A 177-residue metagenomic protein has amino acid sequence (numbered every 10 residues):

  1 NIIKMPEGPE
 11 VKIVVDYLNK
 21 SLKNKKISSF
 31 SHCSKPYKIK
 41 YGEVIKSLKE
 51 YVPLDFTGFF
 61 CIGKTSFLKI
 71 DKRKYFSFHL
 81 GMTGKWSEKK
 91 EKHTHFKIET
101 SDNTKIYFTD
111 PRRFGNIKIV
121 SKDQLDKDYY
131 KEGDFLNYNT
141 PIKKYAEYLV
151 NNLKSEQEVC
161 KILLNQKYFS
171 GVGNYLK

Functional and structural regions predicted by a protein language model:
K4-I119: Gly/Gly-Pro- and Ser/Thr-rich, intrinsically disordered tail segments characteristic of DNA damage-repair and tolerance
I70-K72, F76-V172, L176-K177: Phosphate/anion-contacting hairpin/loop surfaces
